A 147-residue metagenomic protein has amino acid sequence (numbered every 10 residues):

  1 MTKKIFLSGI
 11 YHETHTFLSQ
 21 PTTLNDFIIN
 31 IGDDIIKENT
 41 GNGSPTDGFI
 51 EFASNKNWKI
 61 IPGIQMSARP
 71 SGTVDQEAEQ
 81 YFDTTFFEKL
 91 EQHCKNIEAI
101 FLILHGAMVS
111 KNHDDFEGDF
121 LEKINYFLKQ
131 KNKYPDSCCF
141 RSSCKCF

Functional and structural regions predicted by a protein language model:
T2-N55: N-terminal amphipathic/basic leader segments beginning at the initiator methionine
F6, Y11-H12, S19, F27-I28 (+2 more regions): Active-site histidine-anchored catalytic micro-motif
I50-L90: Low-complexity, highly charged intrinsically disordered N-terminal segments that act as targeting/localization
